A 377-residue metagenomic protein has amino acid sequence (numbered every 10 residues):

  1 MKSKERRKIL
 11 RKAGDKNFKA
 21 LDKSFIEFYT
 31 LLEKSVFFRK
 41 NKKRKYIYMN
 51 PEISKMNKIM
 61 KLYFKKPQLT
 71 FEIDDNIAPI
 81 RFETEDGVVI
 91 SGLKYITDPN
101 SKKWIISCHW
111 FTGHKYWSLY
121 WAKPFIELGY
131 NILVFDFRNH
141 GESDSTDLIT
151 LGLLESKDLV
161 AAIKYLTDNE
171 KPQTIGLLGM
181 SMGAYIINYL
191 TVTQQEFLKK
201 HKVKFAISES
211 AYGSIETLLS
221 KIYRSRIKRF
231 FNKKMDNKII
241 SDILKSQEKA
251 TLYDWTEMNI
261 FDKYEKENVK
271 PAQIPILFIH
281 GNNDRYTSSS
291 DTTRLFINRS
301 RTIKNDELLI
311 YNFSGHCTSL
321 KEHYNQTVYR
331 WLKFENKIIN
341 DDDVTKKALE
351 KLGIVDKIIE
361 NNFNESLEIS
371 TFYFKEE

Functional and structural regions predicted by a protein language model:
M1-E83, L93, K346-L349, L367-E377: An N-terminal hydrophobic leader/cap segment in hydrolases
K102-W110: Short beta-strand element of the alpha/beta-hydrolase
W110-P124, S290: The serine-hydrolase catalytic nucleophile loop
F125-D144: Conserved alpha/beta-hydrolase
H140-T174: Catalytic nucleophile-loop/oxyanion-hole region of alpha/beta-hydrolase and closely related hydrolase-like folds
A184-F197, A206: Short glycine-enriched nucleophile-adjacent loop and the immediately C-terminal alpha-helix near the catalytic center
E196-T256: Hydrolase active-site cap/lid region
S241-D343, E360-K375: Serine-hydrolase catalytic core
